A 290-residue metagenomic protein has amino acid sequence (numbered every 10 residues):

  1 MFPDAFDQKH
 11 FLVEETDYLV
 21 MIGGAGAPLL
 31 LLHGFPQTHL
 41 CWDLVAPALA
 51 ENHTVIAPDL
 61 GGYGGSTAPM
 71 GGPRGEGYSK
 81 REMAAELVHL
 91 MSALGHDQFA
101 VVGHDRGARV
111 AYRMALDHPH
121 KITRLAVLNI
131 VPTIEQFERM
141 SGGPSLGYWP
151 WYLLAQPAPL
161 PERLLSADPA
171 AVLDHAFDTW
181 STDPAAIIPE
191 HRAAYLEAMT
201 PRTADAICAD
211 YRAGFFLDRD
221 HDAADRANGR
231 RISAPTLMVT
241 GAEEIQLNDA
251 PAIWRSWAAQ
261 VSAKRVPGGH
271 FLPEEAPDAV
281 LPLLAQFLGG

Functional and structural regions predicted by a protein language model:
M1-K9, V13, D17-V20, P28 (+6 more regions): Flexible "cap/lid" subdomain of the alpha/beta-hydrolase fold that forms the substrate-access gate
A27-H33: Short beta-strand element of the alpha/beta-hydrolase
H33-H39, G61-Y63: Short, conserved structural micro-motifs that define repeat-unit consensus positions and nucleotide-binding loops
P36-L44, V55: Serine-hydrolase catalytic-loop signature spanning alpha/beta hydrolases and amidase-signature enzymes
L44-H53, A93: A short, Lys/Arg-enriched amphipathic alpha-helix followed by its capping loop at the start of a domain
L44-V45, A250-I253, A279: A short acidic, amphipathic alpha-helical/loop segment
G269-P277, L281: Catalytic histidine-centered segment of alpha/beta-hydrolase-like enzymes
